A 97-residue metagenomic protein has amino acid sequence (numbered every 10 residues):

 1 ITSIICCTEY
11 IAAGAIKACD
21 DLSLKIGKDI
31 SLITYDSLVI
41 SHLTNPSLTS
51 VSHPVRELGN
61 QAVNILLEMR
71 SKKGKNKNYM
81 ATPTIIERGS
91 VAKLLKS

Functional and structural regions predicted by a protein language model:
I1-K96: Flexible loop/turn connectors
